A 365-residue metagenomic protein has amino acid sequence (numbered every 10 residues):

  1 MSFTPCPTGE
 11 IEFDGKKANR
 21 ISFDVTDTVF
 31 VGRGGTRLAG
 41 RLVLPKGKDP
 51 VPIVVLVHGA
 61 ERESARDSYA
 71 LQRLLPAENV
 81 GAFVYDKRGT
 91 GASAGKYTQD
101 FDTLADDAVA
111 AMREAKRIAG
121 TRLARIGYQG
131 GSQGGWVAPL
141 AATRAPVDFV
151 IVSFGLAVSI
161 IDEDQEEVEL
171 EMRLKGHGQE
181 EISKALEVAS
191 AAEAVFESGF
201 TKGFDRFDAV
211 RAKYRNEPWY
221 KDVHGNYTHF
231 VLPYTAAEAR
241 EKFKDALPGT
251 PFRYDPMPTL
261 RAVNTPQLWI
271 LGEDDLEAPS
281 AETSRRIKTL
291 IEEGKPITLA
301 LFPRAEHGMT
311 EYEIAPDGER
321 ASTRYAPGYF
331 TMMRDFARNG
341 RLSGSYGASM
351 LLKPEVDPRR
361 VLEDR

Functional and structural regions predicted by a protein language model:
E12-G47: N-terminal cap/lid segment of alpha/beta-hydrolase-fold proteins
P50-G59: Short beta-strand element of the alpha/beta-hydrolase
E61-R73, K87, A281: The serine-hydrolase catalytic nucleophile loop
L75-A92: Conserved alpha/beta-hydrolase
T98-I118: Alpha/beta-hydrolase active-site loop
S153-P258: Accessory cap/linker subdomain of secreted extracellular hydrolases
V263, W269-L271: Short beta-strand/loop motif that positions the catalytic acidic residue of the alpha/beta-hydrolase fold
A305-M309, E313-R365: Catalytic active-site module of serine/aspartate enzymes centered on a nucleophile-bearing elbow/loop
